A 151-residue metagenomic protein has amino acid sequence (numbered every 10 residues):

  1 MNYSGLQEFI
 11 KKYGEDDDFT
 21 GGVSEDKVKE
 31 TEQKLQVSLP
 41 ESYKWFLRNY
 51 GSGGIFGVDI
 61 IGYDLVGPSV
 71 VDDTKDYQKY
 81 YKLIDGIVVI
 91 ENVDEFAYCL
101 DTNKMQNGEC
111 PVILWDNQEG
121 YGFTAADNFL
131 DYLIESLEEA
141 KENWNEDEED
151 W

Functional and structural regions predicted by a protein language model:
M1-M105, W144-E149: A surface-exposed partner-binding patch
C99-N103, P111, A125: A short secondary-structure junction signal
N103-Q106, F129-D131: A short, sequence-level motif marking secondary-structure junctions
G108-L114: Intrinsically disordered, low-complexity regulatory segments enriched in Ser/Thr/Pro and charged residues
W115-G120: Short, solvent-exposed aromatic-acidic interface loops
Y121-L133, E138: Compact, glycine/acidic-enriched structural inserts
I134-W151: Acidic, proline/glycine-rich low-complexity IDRs
